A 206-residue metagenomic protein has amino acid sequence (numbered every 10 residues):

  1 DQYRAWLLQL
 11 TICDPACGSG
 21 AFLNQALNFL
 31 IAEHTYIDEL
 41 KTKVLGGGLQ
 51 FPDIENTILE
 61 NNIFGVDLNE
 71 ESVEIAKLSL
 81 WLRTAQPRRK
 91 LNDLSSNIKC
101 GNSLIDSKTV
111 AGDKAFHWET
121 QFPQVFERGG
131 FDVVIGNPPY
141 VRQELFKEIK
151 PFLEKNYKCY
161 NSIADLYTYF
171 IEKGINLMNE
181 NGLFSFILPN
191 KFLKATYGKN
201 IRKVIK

Functional and structural regions predicted by a protein language model:
D1-K206: SAM-dependent methyltransferase catalytic region
